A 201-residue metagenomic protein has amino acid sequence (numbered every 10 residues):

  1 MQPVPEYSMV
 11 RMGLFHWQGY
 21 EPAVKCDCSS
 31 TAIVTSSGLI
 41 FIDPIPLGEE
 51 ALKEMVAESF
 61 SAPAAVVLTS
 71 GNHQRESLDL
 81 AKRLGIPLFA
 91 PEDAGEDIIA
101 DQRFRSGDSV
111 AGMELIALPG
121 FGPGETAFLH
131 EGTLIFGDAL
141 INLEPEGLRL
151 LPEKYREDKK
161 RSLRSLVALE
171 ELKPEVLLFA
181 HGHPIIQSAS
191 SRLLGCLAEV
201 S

Functional and structural regions predicted by a protein language model:
Q2, E6, E21-A23, L39-L47 (+1 more regions): Metallo-beta-lactamase
V4-V10, A32: Short, exposed beta-strand/loop patches in secreted or surface proteins that constitute
R11-Q18, A111-E114: Short, hydrophobic/aromatic-rich segments at coil-to-beta transitions
H16-C26, S30-A65: Pre-active-site segment of Zn-dependent metallo-hydrolases
S37, A62-P63, G85, K173-E175: A general structural motif
G48-D93: Active-site metal-binding motif and surrounding structural segment of the metallo-beta-lactamase
A51-K53, E76-L78, A100, P145-E146 (+1 more regions): Short glycine-/acidic-enriched loop or helix-start segments at secondary-structure transitions that form or flank
S77-A117: Helix-adjacent hinge/juxtasegments
